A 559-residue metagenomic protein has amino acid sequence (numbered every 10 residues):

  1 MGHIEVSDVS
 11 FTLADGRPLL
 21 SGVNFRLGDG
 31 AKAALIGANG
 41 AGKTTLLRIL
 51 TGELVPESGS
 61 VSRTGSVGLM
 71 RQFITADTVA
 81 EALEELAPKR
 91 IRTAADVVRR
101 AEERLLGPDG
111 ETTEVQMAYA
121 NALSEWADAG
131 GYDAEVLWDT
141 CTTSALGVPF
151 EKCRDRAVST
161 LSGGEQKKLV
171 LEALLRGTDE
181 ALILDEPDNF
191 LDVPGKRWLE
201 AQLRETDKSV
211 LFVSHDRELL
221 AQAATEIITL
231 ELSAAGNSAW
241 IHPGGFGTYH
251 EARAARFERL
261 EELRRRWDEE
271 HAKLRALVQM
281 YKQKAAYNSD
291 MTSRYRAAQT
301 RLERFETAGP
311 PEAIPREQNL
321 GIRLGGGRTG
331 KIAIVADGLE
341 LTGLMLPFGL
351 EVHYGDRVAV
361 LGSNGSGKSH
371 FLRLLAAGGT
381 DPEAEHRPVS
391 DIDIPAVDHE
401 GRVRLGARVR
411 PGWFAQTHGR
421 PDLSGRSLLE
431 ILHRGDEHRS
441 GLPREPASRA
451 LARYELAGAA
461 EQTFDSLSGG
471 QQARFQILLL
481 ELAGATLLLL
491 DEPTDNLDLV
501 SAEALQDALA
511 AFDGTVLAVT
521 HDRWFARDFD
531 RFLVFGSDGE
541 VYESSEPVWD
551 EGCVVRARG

Functional and structural regions predicted by a protein language model:
M1-E262, R328-G559: ABC ATP-binding cassette signature C-motif
A94-L105, A122, W267, H271-Y281 (+1 more regions): Non-transmembrane amphipathic alpha-helical segments
L123-S124, M291, N319-I322: Alpha-helical segments in transporter systems
A134, R304-P315: Proline-centered turn/helix-capping motifs that create local helix->coil transitions or kinks
D139-P149, L277-M280, A298-A308: Short amphipathic coiled-coil heptad-repeat segments
E258-Y281, A285, S289-T300, C553-G559: ABC ATPase nucleotide-binding domains
P310-V335: Amphipathic heptad-repeat alpha-helical coiled-coil/stalk segments that mediate oligomerization, filament/stalk
